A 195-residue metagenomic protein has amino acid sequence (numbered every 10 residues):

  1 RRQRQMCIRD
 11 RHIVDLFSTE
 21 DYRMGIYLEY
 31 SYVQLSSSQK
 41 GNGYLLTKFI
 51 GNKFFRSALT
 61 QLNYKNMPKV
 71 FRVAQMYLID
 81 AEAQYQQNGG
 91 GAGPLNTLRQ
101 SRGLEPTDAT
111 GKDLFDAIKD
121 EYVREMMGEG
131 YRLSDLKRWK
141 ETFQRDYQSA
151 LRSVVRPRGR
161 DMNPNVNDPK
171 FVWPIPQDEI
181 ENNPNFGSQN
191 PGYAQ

Functional and structural regions predicted by a protein language model:
R1, Q5, D15-Q195: Acidic/polar-rich alpha-helix caps and helix-coil junctions
I8-D10: Short, low-complexity export/processing leader segments characterized by acidic and small residues
